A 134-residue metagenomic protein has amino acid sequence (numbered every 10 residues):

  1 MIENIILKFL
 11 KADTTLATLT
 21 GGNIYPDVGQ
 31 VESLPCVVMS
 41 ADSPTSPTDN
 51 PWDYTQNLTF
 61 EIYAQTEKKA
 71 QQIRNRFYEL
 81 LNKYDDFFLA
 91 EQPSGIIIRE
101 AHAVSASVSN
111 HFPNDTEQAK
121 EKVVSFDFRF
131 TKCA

Functional and structural regions predicted by a protein language model:
M1-N50, Y84-H102: Small/polar-rich, solvent-exposed N-terminal microdomains that initiate assembly or binding
F9, L80, D127: Solvent-exposed, charged/polar functional surfaces in cytosolic regulatory/catalytic domains
T15, P44, Q65, N82 (+1 more regions): Residue-level marker of positions within ordered structural domains that often coincide with functionally constrained
P47-D53, N114-A119: Short, solvent-exposed beta-strand/turn "edge" segments of beta-rich domains on protein surfaces
W52-Q71, N75-F77, K120-K132: Oligomerization/assembly interface segments of phage tail-like spikes and tubes
R76-Y84: Bilobed periplasmic-binding protein/Venus flytrap-like ligand-binding cleft at the lobe interface of extracytoplasmic
K83-A134: Acidic-leaning, charged glycine-interspersed low-complexity segments
